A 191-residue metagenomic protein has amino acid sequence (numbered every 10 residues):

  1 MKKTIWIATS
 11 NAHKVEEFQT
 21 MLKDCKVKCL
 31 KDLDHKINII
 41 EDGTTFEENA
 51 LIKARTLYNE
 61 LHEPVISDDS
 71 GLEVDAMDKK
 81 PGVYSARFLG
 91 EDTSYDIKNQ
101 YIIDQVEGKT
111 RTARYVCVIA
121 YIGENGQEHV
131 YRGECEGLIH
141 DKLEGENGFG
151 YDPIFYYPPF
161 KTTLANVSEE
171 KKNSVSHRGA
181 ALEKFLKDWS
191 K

Functional and structural regions predicted by a protein language model:
K2-W6, A12-K191: Anionic-ligand binding patches
